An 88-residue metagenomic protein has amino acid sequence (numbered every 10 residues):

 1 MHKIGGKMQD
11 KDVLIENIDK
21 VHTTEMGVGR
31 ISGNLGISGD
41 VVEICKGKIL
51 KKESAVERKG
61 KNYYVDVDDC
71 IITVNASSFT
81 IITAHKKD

Functional and structural regions predicted by a protein language model:
H2-D88: Ribonuclease/tRNase effector modules and their secretory precursors
